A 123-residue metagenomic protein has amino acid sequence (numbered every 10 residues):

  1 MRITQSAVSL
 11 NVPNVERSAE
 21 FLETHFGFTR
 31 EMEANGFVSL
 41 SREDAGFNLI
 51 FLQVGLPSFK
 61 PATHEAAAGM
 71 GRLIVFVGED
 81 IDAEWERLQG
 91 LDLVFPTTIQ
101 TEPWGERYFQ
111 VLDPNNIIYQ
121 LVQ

Functional and structural regions predicted by a protein language model:
M1-A7, T29-F76, W85-L112, Q123: Vicinal oxygen chelate
S18-E23, L88, N116: Conserved active-site tyrosine of GNAT-family acetyltransferases
I118-L121: Short glycine-/small-residue motifs
